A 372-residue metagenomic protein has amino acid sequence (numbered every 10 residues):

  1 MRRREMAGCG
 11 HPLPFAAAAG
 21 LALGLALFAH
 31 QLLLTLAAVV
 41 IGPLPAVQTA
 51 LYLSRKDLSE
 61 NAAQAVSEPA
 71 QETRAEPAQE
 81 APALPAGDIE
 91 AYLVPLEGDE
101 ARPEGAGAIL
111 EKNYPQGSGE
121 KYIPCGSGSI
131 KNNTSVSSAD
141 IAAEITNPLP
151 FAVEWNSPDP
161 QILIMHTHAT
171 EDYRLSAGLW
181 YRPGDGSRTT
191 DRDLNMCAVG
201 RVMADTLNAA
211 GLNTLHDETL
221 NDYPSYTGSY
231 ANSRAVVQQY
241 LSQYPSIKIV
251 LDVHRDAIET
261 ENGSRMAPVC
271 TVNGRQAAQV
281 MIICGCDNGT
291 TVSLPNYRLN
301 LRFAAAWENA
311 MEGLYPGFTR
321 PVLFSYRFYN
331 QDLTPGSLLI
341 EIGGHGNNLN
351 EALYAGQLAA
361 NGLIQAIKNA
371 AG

Functional and structural regions predicted by a protein language model:
M1-H11: N-terminal Lys/Arg-rich, disordered targeting/topogenic segments
A17-K248, A257-N262, Q357, I367-A371: N-terminal catalytic or cofactor-binding beta/alpha core of small enzyme domains
L163-H166, T214-H216, I249-D252, M281-C284 (+2 more regions): Structural recognition of the beta-strand scaffold that forms the well-ordered cores of secreted hydrolase catalytic
A169-D172, L220-P224, R255-T260, D287-T290 (+2 more regions): Solvent-exposed loop/turn segments at secondary-structure junctions within structured extracellular/periplasmic domains
P183-G186, I258-S293: A short, glycine/acidic-enriched catalytic loop
R234-V237, N262-C270, V322-F328: Alpha-helical scaffolding within the catalytic cores of extracellular/periplasmic polymer-degrading hydrolases
N296-L323: Active-site-adjacent substrate-binding region of metalloamidase/peptidase-like peptide-processing proteins
T319-G372: Active-site-adjacent mobile loop/cap segments within catalytic or ligand-binding domains
